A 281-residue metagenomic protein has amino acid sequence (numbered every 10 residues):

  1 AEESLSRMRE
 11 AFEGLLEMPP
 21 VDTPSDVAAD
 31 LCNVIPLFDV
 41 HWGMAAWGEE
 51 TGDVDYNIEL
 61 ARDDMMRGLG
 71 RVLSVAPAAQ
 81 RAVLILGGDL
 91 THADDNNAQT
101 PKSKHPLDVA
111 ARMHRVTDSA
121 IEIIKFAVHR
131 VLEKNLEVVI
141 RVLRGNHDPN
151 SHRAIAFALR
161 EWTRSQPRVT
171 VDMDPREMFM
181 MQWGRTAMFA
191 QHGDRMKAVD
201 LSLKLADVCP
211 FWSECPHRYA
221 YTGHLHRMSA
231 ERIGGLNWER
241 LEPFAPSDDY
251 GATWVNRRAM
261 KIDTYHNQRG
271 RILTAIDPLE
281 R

Functional and structural regions predicted by a protein language model:
A1-A28, D64: Long, contiguous juxta-domain segments that are non-catalytic but functionally important
F12, V109-A110, H266: Short, structured coil/loop segments at alpha-helix boundaries
G14-T23, G68, D200-F211: Short, motif-level signal for alpha-helix interfacial/capping segments enriched in acidic residues and aromatics/proline
P20-V40, G48-V171: Core catalytic region of metal-dependent phosphoesterases/phosphodiesterases, especially metallo-beta-lactamase-like
M44-W47, D249: A generic structural signal for short coil/turn motifs at secondary-structure boundaries
L132, A158-E177, Q182-R281: Conserved beta-sheet core of the metallophosphoesterase superfamily
